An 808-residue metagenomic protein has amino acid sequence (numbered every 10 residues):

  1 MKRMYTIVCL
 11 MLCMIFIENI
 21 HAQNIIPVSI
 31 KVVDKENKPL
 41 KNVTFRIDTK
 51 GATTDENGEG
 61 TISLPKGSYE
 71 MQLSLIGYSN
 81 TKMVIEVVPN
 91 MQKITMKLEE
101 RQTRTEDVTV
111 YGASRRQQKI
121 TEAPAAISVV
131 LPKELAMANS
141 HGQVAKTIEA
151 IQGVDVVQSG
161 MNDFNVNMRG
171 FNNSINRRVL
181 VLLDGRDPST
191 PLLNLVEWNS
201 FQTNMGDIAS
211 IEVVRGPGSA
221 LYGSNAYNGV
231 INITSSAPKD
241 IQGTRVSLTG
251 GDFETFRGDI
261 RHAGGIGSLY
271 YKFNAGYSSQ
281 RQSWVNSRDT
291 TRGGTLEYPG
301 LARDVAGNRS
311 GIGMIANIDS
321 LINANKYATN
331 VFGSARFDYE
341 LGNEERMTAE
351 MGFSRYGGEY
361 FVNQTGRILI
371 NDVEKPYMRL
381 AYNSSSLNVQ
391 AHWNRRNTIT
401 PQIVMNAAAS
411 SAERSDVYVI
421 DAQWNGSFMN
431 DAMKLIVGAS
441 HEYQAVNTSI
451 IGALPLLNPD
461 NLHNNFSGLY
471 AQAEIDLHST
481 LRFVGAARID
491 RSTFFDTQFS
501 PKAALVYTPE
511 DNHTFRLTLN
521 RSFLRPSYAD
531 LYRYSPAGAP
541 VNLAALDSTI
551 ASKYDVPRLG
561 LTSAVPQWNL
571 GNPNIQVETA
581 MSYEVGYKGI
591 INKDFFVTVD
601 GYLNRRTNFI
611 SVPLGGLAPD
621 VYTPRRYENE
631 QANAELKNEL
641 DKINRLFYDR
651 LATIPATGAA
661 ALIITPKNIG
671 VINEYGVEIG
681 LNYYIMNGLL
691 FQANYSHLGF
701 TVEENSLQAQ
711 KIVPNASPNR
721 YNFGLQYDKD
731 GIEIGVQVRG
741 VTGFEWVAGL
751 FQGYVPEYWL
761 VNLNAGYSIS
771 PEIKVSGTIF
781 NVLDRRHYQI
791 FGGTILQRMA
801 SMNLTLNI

Functional and structural regions predicted by a protein language model:
K31-K38, S74-Y78, V88-A136: Short, acidic, small-residue-rich periplasmic hinge/interaction motif at the N-terminus of Gram-negative outer-membrane
S63, D187-R215: Short acidic/polar hinge/loop motifs at secondary-structure boundaries that mediate gating or recognition
I127, A145-T190, A209: Extracytoplasmic beta-strand/coil segments of soluble accessory domains associated with Gram-negative outer-membrane
R177, L193, G206-A209, A220-G293 (+2 more regions): Outer-membrane beta-barrel translocator/receptor signature
A263, L269, D338, P376 (+4 more regions): Conserved C-terminal beta-signal and adjacent last beta-strands/turns of outer-membrane beta-barrel proteins
E340-S354, D372-D496, T508-E510, T598 (+1 more regions): Face-selective signature of the C-terminal outer-membrane beta-barrel domain
G366-V373, Y377, N383-S385, S410-D416 (+6 more regions): Outer-membrane beta-barrel signature, preferentially recognizing the C-terminal barrel domain of Gram-negative
D476-T480, G601-R605, V621-E745: Gram-negative outer-membrane beta-barrel transporters
